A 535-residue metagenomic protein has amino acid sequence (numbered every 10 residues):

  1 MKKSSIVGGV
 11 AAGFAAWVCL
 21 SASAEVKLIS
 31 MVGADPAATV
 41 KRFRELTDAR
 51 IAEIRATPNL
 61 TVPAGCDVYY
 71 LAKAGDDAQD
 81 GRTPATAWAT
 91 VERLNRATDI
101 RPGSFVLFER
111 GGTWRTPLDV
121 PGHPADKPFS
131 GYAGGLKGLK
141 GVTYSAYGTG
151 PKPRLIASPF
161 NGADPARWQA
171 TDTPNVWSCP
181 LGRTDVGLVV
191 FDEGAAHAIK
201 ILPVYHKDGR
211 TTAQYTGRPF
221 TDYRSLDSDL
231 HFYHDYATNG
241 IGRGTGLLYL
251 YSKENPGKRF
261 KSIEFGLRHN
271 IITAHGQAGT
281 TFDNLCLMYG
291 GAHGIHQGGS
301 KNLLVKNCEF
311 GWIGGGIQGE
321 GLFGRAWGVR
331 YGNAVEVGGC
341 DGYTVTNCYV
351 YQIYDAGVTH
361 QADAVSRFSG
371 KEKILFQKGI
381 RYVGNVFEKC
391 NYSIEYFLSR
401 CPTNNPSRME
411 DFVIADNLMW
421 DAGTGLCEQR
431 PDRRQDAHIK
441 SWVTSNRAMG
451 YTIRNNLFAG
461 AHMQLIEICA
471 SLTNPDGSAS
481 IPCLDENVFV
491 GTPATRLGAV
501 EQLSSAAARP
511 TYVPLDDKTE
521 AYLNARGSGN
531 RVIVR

Functional and structural regions predicted by a protein language model:
M1-V10: Bacterial N-terminal signal peptides that target proteins for export
V7, P514, I533-V534: Residues marking helix boundaries in flexible regions
G9-V18: Bacterial N-terminal signal peptides
G13, G150, V490-G491: Phosphate/oxyanion-binding loops and surfaces in catalytic or ligand/nucleic-acid-binding neighborhoods
A22-A24: Boundary at the C-terminal end of the N-terminal hydrophobic targeting segment
V26-G291, H296, G314-R330, G338 (+2 more regions): Extracellular polysaccharide-degrading/modifying enzymes targeting complex plant/algal/animal polysaccharides
L118-G122, K127-G138, P153-S158, H269-G276 (+8 more regions): Glycine-rich beta-solenoid repeat tracts in large extracellular/virion proteins
A278-Y289, K301-R325, R330-A334, G339-S393 (+4 more regions): Right-handed parallel beta-helix
